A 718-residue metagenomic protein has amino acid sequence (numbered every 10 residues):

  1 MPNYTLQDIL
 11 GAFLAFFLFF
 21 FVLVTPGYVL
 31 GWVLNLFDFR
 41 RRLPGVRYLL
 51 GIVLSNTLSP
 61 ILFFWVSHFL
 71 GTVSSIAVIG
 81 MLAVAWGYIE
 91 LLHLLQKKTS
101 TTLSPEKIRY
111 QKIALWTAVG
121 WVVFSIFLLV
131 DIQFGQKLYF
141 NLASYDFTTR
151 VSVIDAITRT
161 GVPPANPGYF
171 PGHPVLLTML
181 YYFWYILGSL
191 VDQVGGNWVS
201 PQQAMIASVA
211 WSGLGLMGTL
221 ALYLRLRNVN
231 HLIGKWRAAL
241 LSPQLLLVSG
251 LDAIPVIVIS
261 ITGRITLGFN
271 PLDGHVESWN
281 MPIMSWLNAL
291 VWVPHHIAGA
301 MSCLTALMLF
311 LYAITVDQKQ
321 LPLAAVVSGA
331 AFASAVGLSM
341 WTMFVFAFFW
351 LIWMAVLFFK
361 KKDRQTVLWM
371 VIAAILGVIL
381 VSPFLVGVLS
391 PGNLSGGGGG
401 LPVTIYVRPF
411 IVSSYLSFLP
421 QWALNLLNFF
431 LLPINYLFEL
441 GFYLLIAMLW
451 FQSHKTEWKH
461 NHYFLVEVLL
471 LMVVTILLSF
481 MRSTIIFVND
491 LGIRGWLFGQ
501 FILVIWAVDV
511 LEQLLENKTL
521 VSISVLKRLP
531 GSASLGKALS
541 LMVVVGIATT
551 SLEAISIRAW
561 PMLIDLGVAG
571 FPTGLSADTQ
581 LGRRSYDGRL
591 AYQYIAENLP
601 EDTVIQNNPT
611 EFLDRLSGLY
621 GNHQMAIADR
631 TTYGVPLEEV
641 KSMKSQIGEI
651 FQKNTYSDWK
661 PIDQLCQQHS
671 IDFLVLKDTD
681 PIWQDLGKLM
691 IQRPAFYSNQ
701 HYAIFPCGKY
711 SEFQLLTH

Functional and structural regions predicted by a protein language model:
M1-K107: Membrane-embedded, hydrophobic transmembrane alpha-helices
G11-P26, T117, W121, W292-T305 (+3 more regions): Alpha-helical transmembrane segments at the extracellular/periplasmic loop-to-helix junctions of multi-pass membrane
T25-W32, W86-E90, M217-L222, T305-A313 (+6 more regions): Transmembrane alpha-helices and membrane-interface helical segments of multi-pass integral membrane enzymes
E106-Y110, A313-A324, F359-V371, L445-M472 (+1 more regions): Membrane-interface helix-loop-helix junctions at transmembrane boundaries of multi-pass membrane enzymes, predominantly
Q111-W121, L240-L245, K362-V386, L541-V545: Hydrophobic alpha-helical membrane-interfacial segments at the cytosolic entry of transmembrane helices
G120-S302, D578-G582: Active-site lumenal/periplasmic loops and adjacent helix-entry segments of GT-C-fold, multi-pass membrane
L287-N288, F310, L323-M343: Membrane-interface alpha helices of multi-pass inner-membrane proteins
T519, I523-H718: Extracytoplasmic
